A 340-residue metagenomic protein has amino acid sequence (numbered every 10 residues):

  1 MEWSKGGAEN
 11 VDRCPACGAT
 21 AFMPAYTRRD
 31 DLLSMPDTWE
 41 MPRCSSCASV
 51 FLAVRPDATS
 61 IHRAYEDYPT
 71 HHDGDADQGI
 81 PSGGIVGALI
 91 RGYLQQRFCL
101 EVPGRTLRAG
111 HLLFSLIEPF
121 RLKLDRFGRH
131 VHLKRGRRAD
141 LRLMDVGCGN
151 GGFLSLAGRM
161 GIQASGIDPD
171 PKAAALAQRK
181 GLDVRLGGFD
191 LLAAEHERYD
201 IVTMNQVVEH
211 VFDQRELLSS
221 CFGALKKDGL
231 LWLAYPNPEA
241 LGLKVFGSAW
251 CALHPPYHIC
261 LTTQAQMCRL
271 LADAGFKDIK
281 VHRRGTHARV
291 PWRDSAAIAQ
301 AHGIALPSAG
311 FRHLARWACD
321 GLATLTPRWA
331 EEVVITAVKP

Functional and structural regions predicted by a protein language model:
M1-Y93: N-terminal juxtadomain amphipathic helix that follows a signal peptide/anchor or precedes a small N-terminal auxiliary
W3-C14, F22, L124-F246, I259-D273 (+1 more regions): Conserved SAM-binding loop
G7-N10, D37, A58, G83 (+8 more regions): A structural signal for well-ordered alpha-helical scaffolds and beta->alpha junctions
P24, L186, K280-R283: Structural signal for conserved beta-strand scaffold positions within catalytic alpha/beta enzyme cores
F51-A53, S60-I61, G152-L154, A173 (+2 more regions): Short catalytic/ligand-binding loop motif for oxyanion handling, primarily in non-cytosolic enzymes, centered on
F51-M160: Extended interfacial segments that mediate partner engagement and assembly in macromolecular machines
D57, D170, D190, R284-G285: Residue-level "edge-of-site" marker
G83, G87, M204, R215-S220 (+1 more regions): S-adenosyl-L-methionine-dependent methyltransferase catalytic module, highlighting the catalytic core
